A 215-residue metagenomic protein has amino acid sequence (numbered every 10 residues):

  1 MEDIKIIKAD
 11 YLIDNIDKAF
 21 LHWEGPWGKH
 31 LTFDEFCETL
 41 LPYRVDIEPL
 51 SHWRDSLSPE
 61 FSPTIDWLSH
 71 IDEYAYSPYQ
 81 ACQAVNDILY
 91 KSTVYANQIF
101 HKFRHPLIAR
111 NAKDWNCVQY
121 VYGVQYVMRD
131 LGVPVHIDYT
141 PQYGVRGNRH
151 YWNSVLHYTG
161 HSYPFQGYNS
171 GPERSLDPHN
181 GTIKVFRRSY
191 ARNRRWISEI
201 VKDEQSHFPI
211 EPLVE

Functional and structural regions predicted by a protein language model:
M1-Q83, A109, D130, I183-E215: N-terminal accessory/pre-domain segments preceding catalytic cores
D72-I88, N97-L107, A112-K113, V118-D203 (+1 more regions): Hydrophobic/aromatic-rich core segments of domains that either
